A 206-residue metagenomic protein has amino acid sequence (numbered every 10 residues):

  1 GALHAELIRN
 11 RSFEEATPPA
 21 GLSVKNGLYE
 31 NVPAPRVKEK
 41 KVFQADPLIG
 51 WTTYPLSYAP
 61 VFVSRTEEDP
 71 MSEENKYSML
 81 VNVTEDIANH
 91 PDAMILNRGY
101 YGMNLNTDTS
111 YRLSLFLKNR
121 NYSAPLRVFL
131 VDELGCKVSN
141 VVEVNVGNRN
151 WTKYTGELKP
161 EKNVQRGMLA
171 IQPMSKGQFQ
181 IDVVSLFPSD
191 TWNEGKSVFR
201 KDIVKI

Functional and structural regions predicted by a protein language model:
G1-I206: Extracellular and organelle-lumenal recognition/adhesion modules and their flexible linkers in secreted
